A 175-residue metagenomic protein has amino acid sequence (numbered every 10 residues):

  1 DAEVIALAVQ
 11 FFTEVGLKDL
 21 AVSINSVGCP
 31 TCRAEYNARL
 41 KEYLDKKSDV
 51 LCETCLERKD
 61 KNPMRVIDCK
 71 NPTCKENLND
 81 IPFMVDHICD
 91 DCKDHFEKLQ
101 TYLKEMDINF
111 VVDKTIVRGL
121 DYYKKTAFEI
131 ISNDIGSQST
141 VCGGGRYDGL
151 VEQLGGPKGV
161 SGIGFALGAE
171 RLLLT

Functional and structural regions predicted by a protein language model:
D1-T175: TRNA-recognition modules of translation machinery and tRNA-sensing kinases, especially anticodon-binding
